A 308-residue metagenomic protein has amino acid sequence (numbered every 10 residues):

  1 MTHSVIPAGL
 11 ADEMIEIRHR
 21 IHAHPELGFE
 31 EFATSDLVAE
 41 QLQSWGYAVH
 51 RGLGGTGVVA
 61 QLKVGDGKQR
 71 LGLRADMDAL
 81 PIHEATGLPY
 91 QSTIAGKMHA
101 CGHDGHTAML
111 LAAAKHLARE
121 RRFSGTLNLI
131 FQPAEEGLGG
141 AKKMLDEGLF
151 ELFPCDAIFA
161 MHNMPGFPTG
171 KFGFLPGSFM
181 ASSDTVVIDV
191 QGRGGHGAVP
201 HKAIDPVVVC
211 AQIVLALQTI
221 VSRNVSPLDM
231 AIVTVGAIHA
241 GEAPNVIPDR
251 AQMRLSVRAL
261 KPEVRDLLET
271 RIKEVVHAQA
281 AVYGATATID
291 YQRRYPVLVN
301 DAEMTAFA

Functional and structural regions predicted by a protein language model:
T2-H99, A108-L111, K115-F123: Acidic/His- and Gly-rich active-site-bordering loop/insert found across diverse amide/peptide-bond hydrolases
A11, S35-A39, L110, V207 (+4 more regions): Hydrophobic face of alpha-helices
H24, H201-V208, E263-E269: Active-site pocket-shaping loop/turn-to-helix segments
L27, F131-A134, Q292-V297: Conserved short loop/turn motifs at secondary-structure junctions
H50, N128-I130, T288: A structural signal for isolated positions on well-ordered beta-strands in alpha/beta enzyme cores
V58-V59, L80-I82, T86-M98, D104-G105 (+2 more regions): Histidine/acidic-residue-rich, glycine-tolerant segments that coordinate divalent metal ions
A211-A308: Metal-dependent amide/peptide-bond hydrolase catalytic core, centered on the "pita-bread" metallohydrolase fold
